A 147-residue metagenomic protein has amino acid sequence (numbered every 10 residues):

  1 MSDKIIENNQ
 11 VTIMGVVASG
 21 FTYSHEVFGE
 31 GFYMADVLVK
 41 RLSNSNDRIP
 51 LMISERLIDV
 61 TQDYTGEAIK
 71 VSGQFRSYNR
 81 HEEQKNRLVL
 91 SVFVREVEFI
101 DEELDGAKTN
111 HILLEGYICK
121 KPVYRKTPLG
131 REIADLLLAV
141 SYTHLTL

Functional and structural regions predicted by a protein language model:
T12-V17, G66-S77, L113-C119: OB-fold and OB-like beta-barrel modules that bind single-stranded nucleic acids
G20-F21, Y78, K121-R125: Residue-level recognition of beta-strand microenvironments
Y23-L38, R125-A139: Short aromatic-glycine-enriched beta-strand elements
R41-P50: Short, basic/aromatic beta-hairpin or loop at an interaction surface
R56-K70: Short nucleic-acid-contacting surface segments enriched for D/E, G, S/T with interspersed K/R
H81-L104: OB-fold/S1-family single-stranded nucleic acid-binding modules
E98-S141: Extended, charge-rich, solvent-exposed interface segments
T143-L147: Conserved small/polar residues in nucleotide/adenosyl-binding loops
